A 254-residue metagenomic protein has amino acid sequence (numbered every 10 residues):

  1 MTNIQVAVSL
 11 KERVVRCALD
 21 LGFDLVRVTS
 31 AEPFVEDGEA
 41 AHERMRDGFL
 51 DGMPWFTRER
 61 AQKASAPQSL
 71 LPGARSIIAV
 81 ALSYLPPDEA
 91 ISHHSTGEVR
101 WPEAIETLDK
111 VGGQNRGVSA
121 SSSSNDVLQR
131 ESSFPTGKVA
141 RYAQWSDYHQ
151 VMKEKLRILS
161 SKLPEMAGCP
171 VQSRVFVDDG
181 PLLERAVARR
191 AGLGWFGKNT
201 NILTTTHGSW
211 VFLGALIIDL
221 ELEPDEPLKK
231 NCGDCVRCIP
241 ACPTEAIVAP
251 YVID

Functional and structural regions predicted by a protein language model:
T2-K110, N125-N231: Auxiliary alpha/beta "docking" domains used to position bulky ligands
F23, P33, R237-D254: Iron-sulfur cluster-binding cysteine motifs and their immediate structural context in ferredoxin-like electron-transfer
K229-C235, I239: Residues immediately within or flanking Cys/His clusters that coordinate Zn2+ in small zinc-binding modules
